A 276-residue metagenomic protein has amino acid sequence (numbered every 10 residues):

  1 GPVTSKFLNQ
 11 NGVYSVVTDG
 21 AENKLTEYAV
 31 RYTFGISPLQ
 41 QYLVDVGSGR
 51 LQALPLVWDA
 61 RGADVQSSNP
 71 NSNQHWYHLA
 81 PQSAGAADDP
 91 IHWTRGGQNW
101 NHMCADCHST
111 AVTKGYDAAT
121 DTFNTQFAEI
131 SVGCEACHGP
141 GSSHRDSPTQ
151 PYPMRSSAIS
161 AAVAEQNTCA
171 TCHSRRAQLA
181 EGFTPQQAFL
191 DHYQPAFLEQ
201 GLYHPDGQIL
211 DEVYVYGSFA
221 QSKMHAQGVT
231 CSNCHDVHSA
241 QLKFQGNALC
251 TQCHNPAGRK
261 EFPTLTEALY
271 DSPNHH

Functional and structural regions predicted by a protein language model:
G1-G35, Q41-V46, P55, N69-A80 (+2 more regions): Primarily the internal scaffold of c-type cytochrome electron-transfer domains, especially repeated/multiheme c-type
R50-P81, W100-A111: Parallel beta-helix/beta-solenoid
P90-G115, F123-S131: Mixed-charge (acidic/basic) macromolecular-recognition segments
